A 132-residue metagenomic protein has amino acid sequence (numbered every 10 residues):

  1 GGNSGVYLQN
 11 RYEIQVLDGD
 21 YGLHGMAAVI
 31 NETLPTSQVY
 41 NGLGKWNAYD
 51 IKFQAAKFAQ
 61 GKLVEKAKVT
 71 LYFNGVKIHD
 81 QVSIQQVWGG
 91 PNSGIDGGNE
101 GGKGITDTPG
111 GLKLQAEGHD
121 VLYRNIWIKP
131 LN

Functional and structural regions predicted by a protein language model:
G1-N132: Carbohydrate-interacting regions of secretory-pathway proteins
